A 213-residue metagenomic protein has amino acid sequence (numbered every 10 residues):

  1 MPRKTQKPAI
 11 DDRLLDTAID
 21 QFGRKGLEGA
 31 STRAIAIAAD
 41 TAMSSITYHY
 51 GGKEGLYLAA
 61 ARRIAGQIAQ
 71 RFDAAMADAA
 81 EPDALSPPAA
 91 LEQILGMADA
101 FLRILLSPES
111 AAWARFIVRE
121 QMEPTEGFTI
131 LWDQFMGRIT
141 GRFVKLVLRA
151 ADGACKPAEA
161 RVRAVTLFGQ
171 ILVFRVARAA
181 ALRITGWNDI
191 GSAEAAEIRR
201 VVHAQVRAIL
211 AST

Functional and structural regions predicted by a protein language model:
P8-D16, H49-A77, D133-M136: An amphipathic alpha-helix adjacent to DNA-recognition modules
R13, Q21-R63: Helix-turn-helix
A60, Q93, M97, E109-W113 (+6 more regions): Residue-level detector of well-ordered alpha-helical segments, enriched for hydrophobic/aromatic packing positions
D73-A111, A160-A164: Hydrophobic alpha-helical connector segments
F101, A114-Q121, L167-I171, V206: Short alpha-helical scaffolding segments that buttress acidic/His motifs in well-ordered protein cores
P108-I130, R178-I184: Amphipathic alpha-helical segments used for helix-helix packing
M136-R161, L210-T213: Hydrophobic alpha-helical bundle segments that form small-molecule/ligand-binding pockets
